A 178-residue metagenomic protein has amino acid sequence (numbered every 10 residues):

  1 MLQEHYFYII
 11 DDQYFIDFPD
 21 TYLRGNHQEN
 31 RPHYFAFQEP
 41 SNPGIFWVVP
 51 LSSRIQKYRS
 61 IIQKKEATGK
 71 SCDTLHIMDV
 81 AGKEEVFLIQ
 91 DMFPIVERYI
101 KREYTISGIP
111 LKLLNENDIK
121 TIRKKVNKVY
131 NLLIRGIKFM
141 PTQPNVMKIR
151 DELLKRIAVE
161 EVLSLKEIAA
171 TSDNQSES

Functional and structural regions predicted by a protein language model:
M1-N30: GIY-YIG nuclease catalytic motif and its immediate N-terminal context
Q3-H5, P43, E84: Sequence-level motif detector for i,i+2 pairs with an aromatic at +2
Y6-Y8, F46, F87-F93: A broad, low-specificity signal marking well-ordered, structured residues that form hydrophobic/aromatic
Y14, I55, Y99: Residue-level detector of flexible, active-site-proximal loop/helix-junction positions within diverse enzyme catalytic
F18-D20, I45, Y58-R59, R102: Short acidic, gly/pro-rich beta-turn/loop elements at beta-sheet edges and active-site/ligand-binding grooves
Q28-N30, A36, S41-V80: Compact nucleic-acid interaction/catalytic patches
I62-S178: C-terminal terminal-subdomain/extension
